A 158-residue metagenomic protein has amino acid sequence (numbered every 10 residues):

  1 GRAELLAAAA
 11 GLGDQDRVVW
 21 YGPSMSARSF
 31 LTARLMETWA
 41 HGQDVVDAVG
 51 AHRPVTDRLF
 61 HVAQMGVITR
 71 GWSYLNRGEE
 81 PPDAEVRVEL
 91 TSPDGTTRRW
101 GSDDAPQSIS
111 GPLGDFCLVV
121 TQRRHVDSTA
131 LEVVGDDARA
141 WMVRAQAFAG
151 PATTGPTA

Functional and structural regions predicted by a protein language model:
G1-L6, A10-G11, R53-L59: Short, helix-capping/interhelical loops that line the mouth of catalytic, cofactor-, or ligand-binding pockets
L6-L31: Acidic interhelical loop/turn segments
A9, V49, V119-T121: Hydrophobic residues in alpha-helical segments
R17-Y21, W39, T96-W100, A140-W141: Tryptophan-centered motif/residue detector
G22-N76, F116: Short, contiguous alpha-helical
I68-A84, A145-A158: Charged/polar, low-hydrophobicity segments characteristic of intrinsically disordered regions and flexible loops
G78-L118: Glycine/small-residue-rich hydrophobic helix-like segments
A105-A158: C-terminal interaction segments
